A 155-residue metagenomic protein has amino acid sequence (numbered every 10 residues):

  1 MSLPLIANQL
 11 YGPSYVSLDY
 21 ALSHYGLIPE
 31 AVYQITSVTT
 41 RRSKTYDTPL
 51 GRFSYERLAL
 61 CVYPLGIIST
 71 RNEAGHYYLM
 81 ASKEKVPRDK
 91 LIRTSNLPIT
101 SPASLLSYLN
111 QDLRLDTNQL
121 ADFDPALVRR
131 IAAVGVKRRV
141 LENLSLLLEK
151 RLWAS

Functional and structural regions predicted by a protein language model:
M1-P13, P49: Short beta-edge/loop segments at beta->alpha junctions of small alpha/beta modules that act as binding/recognition
P4-L5, S14, S23, V32-I35 (+5 more regions): Residue-level signal for well-ordered alpha-helical segments
Q9, G26, T94: Basic nucleic-acid-binding interfaces
P13-V16, S82: Short, well-structured alpha-helical interface segments that form or flank functional binding sites
D19-G75: Exposed, interaction-prone assembly regions rather than primary DNA-binding/catalytic cores
I68-S155: Hydrophobic alpha-helical interaction segments
